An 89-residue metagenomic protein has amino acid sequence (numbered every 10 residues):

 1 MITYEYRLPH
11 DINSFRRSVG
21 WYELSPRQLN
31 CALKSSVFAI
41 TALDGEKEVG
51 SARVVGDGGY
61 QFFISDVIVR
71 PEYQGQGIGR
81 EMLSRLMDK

Functional and structural regions predicted by a protein language model:
M1-R27: Short amphipathic alpha-helix that is part of the acyltransferase structural core
K34-A52: Conserved beta-hairpin
F38, V54, S84, D88: Portal/gating segments that form or line small-molecule/metal binding sites
G56-I64, Q74: A conserved beta-turn-beta hairpin within the catalytic core of GNAT-like acetyltransferases that forms part
R70: Residue-level recognition of the GNAT/N-acetyltransferase active site
Y73, G77-R85: Conserved acetyl-CoA pyrophosphate-binding loop and the N-cap/start of the following alpha-helix in GNAT-like
